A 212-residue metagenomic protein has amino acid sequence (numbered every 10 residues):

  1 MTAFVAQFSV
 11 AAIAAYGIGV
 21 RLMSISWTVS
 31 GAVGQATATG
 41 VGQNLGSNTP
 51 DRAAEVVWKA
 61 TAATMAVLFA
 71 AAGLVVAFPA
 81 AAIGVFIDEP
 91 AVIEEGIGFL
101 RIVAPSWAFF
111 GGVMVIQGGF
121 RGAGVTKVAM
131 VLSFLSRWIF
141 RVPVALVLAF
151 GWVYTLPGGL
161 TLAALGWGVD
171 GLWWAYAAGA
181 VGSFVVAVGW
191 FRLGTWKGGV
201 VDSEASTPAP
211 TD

Functional and structural regions predicted by a protein language model:
M1, V5, V41, A82-I83 (+3 more regions): Hydrophobic alpha-helical interface/terminus motif in multipass membrane transporters
M1-Q7, A80-A81, R121-S133, E204-D212: Alpha-helical membrane-embedding segments and immediately adjacent membrane-interface amphipathic helices
T2, T28, V75, V144-A145 (+2 more regions): Structural signal for membrane-spanning alpha-helices in multi-pass inner-membrane proteins, emphasizing helix cores
F4-S24, A91-I97, V125: Interfacial/gating helices of multi-pass transporter permease domains
A15-A77, F110-A129: Small-residue-rich hydrophobic transmembrane alpha-helices
G31-G34, V103-G122, V128-R137, V144 (+1 more regions): Short runs within selected transmembrane alpha-helices of multi-pass transporters and secretion channels
V41-S106, W152-D212: Short alpha-helical transmembrane segments in multi-pass integral membrane proteins
M114, F140-G159: Transmembrane alpha-helical segments of integral membrane proteins
